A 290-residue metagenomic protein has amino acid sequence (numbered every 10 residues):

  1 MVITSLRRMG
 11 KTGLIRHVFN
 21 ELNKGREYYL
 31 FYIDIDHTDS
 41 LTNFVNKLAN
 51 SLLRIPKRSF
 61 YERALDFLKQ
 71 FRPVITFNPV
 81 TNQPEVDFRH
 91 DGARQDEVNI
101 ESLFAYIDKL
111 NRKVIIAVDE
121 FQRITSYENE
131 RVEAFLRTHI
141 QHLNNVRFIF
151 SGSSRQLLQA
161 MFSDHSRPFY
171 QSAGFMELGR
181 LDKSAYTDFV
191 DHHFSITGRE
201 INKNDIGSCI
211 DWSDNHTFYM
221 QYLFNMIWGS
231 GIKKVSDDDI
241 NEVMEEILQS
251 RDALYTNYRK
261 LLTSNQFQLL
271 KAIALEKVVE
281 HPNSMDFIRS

Functional and structural regions predicted by a protein language model:
V2-M9, G13-I115: P-loop NTPase nucleotide-binding core
F19, V45, A49, F104 (+2 more regions): Short, amphipathic alpha-helical segments that act as regulatory/interfacial helices in nucleotide-processing proteins
D36-S40, R123, S153-L157, L181-K183 (+1 more regions): Conserved nucleotide-binding/hydrolysis micro-motifs of P-loop NTPases
D87-S154, S163: Conserved Walker B catalytic segment
R155-A173: Short regulatory helix/loop adjacent to the ATP-binding pocket of P-loop NTPases
G174-A185: Conserved AAA+ ATPase "SRH/arginine-finger" region at the nucleotide-binding site
T187, D191-A253: Amphipathic alpha-helical "lid/sensor" segments that cap RecA-like P-loop NTPase cores
Q249, A253-S290: C-terminal leucine-rich, beta-strand-based interaction scaffolds used for sensing/assembly
